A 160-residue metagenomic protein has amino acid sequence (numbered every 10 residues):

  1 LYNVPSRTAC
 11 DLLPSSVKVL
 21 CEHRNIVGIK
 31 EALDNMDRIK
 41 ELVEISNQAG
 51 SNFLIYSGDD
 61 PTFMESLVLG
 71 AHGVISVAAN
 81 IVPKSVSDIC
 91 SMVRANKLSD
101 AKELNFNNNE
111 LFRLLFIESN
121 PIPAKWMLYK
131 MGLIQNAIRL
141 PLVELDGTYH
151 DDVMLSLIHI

Functional and structural regions predicted by a protein language model:
L1-N3: Short beta-strands and strand-loop turn motifs
P5, V19, K97, W126 (+1 more regions): Preference for short coil/turn "hinge" residues that link or interrupt alpha-helices
R7, D11-F112: Catalytic alpha/beta core domains of metabolic enzymes, predominantly
L67-A71, N109-L142: Conserved short secondary-structure transition element at the edge of the structured enzyme core that lines
I158-I160: Conserved small/polar residues in nucleotide/adenosyl-binding loops
